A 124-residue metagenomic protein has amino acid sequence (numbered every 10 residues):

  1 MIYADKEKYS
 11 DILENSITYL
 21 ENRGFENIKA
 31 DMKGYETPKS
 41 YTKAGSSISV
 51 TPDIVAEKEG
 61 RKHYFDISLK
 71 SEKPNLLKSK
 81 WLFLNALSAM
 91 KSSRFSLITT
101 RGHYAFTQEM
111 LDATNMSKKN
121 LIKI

Functional and structural regions predicted by a protein language model:
I2-S10, N22, E26-G60: Active-site metal-binding core of divalent-cation-utilizing nuclease and nuclease-like domains
M32-K33, I67-S71, I98-R101: Structural motif
P52-K80: Conserved catalytic cores of phosphodiester-cleaving nucleases, focusing on short active-site segments
S79-A89: Short, basic/hydrophobic alpha-helical segments
L87-M116: Nucleic-acid nuclease catalytic cores
K119-I124: Long, charge-dense
